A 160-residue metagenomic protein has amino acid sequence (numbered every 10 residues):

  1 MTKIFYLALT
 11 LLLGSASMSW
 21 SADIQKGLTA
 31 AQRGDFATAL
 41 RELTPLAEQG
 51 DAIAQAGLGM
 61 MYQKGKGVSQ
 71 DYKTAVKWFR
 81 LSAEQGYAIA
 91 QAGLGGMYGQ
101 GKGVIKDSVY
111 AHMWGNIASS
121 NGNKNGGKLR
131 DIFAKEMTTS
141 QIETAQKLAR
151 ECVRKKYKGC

Functional and structural regions predicted by a protein language model:
A8-S15: Bacterial N-terminal signal peptides
D23-A30, E42-L46, G57-K64, G93-Q100 (+1 more regions): Hydrophobic face of amphipathic alpha-helices that form TPR/SEL1-like repeat modules and related alpha-solenoid
I24, A56, K77, A92 (+3 more regions): TPR/TPR-like alpha-solenoid signature
G34-D35, E48-D51, K64-K66, D71 (+6 more regions): Short helix-capping/linker turns of helical repeat alpha-solenoids
K124-C160: Terminal, low-structured helical/coil segments at or just beyond the last alpha-helical repeat
